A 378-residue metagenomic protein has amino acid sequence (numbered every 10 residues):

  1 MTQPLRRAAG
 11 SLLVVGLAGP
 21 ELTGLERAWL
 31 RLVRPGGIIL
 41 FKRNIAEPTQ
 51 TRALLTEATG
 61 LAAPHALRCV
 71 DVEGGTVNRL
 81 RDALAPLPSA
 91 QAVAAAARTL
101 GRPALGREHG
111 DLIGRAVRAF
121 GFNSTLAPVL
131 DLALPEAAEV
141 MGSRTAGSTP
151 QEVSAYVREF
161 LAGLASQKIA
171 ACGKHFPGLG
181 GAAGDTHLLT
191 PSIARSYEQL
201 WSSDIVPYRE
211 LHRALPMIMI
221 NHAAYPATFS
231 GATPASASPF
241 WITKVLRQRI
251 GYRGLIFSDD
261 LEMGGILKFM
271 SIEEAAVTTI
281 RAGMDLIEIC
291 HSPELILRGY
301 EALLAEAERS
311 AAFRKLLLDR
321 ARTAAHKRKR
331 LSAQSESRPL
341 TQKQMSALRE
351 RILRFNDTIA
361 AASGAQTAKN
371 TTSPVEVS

Functional and structural regions predicted by a protein language model:
M1-G36, P239, Q248, L267-S378: Preference for extracellular/luminal or secreted protein segments
M1-L12, E73-A95, L132-G142, C172-S192 (+1 more regions): N-terminal small/glycine-rich loop or linker at the start of catalytic domains across soluble metabolic enzymes
P4, I38, D71, V117 (+5 more regions): Divalent metal-coordination and catalytic microenvironments
G16, L22, R43-L61, A66 (+2 more regions): Second-shell residues forming the walls of enzyme active-site clefts
A28-F41, L112-G114, A119-S124: Catalytic domains of carbohydrate-active enzymes, especially glycoside hydrolases
G37-R43, N123-V129, G283-I287: Divalent metal-dependent hydrolysis catalytic cores, especially in the metallo-beta-lactamase
A46-A53, A97-R115, G147-Y156, E198-W201: Glycine-rich anion/phosphate-binding loops
T59-P88, G106-A133, V153-P177: Glycine-rich, aromatic-flanked loop segments that form ligand/cofactor-binding clefts across common enzyme folds
